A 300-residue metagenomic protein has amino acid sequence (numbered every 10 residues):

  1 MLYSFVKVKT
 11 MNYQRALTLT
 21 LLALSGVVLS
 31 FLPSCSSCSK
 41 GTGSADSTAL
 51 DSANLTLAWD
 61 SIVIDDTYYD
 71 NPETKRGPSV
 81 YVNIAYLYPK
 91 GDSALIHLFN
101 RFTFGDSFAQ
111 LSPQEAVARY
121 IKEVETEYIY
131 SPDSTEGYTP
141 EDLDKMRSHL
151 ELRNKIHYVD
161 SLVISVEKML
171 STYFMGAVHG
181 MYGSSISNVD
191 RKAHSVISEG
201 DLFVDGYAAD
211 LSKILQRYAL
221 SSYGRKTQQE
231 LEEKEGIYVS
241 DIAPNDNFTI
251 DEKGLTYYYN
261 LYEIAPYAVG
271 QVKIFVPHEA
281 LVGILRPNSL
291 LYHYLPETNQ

Functional and structural regions predicted by a protein language model:
M1-T48: Bacterial Sec-dependent N-terminal signal peptides
S36-Q300: Compositionally biased intrinsically disordered regions enriched in Thr/Gly
